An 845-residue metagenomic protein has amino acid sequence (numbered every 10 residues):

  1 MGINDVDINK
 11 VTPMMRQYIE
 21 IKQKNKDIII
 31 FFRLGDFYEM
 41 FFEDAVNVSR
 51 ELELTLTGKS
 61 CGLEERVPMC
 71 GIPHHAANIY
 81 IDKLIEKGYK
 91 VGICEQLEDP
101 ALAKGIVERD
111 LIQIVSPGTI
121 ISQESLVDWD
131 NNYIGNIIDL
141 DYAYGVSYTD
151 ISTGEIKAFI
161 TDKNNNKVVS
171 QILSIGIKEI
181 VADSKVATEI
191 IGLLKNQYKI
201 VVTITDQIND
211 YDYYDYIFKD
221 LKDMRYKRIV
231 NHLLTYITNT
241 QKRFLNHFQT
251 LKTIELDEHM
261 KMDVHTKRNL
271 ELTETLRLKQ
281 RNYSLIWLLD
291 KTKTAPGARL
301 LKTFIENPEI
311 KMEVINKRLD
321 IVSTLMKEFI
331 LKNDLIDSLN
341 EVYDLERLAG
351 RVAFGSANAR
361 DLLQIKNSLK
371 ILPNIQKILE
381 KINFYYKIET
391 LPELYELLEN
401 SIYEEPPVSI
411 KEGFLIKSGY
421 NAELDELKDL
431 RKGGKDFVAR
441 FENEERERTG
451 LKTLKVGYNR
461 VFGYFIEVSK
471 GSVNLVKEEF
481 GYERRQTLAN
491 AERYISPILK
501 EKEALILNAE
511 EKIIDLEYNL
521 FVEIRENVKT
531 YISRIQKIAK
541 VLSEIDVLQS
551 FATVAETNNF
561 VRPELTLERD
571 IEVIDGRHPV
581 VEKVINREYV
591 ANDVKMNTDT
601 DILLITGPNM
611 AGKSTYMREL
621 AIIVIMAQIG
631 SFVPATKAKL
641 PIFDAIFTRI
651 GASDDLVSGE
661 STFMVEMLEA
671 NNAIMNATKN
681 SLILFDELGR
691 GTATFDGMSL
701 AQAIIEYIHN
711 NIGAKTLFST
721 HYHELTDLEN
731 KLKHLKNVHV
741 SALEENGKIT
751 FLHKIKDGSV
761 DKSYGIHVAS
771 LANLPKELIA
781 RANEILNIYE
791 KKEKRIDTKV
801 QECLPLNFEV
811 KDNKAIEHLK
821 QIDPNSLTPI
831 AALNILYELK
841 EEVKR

Functional and structural regions predicted by a protein language model:
M1-T324, N333, D337-N340, D344-A353 (+2 more regions): Charged catalytic and DNA/RNA-contacting regions of genome-maintenance and nucleic-acid-processing enzymes
I8, F42-A45, D223, K293 (+6 more regions): ATPase nucleotide-binding head domains, primarily ABC-like/P-loop NTPase cores
N25-K26, I85-K87, W129, L140-Y142 (+11 more regions): Short flexible coil/turn linkers enriched for glycine and charged/polar residues that connect secondary-structure
I28-F31, F37, G88-G92, E179 (+5 more regions): Beta-sheet entry/capping signal
Q207-Y213, K261, L276, N367-D436 (+3 more regions): Amphipathic heptad-repeat alpha-helical coiled-coil/stalk segments that mediate oligomerization, filament/stalk
D344, F354, N358, S368-I371 (+3 more regions): Charged, surface-exposed helical/loop "interaction arms" that form contiguous linear patches used for dimerization
N358, E838-E842: Short, small/acidic-rich helices and loops at N termini and domain boundaries of DNA replication/processing enzymes
L488, E492-E526: Extended, charged coiled-coil "arm/hinge" scaffolds of SMC/Rad50-like chromosome-maintenance ATPases and other large
